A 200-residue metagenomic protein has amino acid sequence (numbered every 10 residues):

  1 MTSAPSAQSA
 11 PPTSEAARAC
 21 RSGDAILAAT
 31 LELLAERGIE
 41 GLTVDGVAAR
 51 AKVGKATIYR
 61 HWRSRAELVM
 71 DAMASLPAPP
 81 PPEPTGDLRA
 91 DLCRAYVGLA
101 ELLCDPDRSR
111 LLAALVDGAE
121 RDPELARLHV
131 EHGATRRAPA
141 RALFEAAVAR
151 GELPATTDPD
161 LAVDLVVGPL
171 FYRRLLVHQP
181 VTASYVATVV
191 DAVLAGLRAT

Functional and structural regions predicted by a protein language model:
M1-A10, R94, A142, A146-A149 (+1 more regions): C-terminal peripheral helix-coil segments that are non-catalytic and often amphipathic
M1-R50, E67: Basic, helix-initiating cap at the start of DNA-binding domains
I26, G41, S64-V69, P79-P80 (+1 more regions): Short amphipathic alpha-helical segment with a characteristic S/N-K-E followed by hydrophobic residues
K52-W62: Short hydrophobic/aromatic patch on the recognition helix
A72-M73, L103-V130: Amphipathic alpha-helical segments used for helix-helix packing
P80-L112, A162: Hydrophobic alpha-helical connector segments
P106, P123-R150, P159-D160: Amphipathic alpha-helical packing segments from all-alpha helical-bundle domains
P154-L176, V186-V193: Hydrophobic alpha-helical segments that form the core of small-molecule binding pockets and/or dimer interfaces
